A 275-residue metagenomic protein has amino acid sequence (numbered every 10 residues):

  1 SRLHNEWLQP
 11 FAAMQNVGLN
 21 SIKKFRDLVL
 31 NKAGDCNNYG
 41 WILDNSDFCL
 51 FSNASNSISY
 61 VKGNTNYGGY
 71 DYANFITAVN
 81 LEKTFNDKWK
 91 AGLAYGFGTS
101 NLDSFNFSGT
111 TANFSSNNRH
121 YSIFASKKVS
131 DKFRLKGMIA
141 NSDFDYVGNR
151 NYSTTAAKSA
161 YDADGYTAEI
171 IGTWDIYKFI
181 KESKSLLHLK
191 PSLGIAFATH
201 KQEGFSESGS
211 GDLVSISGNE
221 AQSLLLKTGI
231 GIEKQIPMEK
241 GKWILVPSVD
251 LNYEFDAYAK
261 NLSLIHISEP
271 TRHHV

Functional and structural regions predicted by a protein language model:
S1-H4, D44-S268, R272: Membrane translocator/pore-forming domains, dominated by Gram-negative outer-membrane beta-barrels
S1-K62: Interface/linker segment at the passenger-translocator junction of Type V secretion outer-membrane proteins
